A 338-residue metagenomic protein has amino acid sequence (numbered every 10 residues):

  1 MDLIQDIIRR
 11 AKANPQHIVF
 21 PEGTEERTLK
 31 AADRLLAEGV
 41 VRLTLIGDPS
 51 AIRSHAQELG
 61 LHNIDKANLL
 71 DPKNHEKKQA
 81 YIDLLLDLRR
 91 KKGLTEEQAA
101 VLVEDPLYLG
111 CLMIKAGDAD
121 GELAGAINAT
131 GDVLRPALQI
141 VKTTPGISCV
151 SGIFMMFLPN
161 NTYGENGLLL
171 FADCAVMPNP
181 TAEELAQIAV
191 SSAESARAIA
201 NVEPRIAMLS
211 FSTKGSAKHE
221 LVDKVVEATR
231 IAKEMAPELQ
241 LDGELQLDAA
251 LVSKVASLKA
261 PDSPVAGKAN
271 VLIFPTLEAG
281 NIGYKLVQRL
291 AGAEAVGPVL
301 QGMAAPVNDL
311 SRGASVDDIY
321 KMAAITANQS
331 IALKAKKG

Functional and structural regions predicted by a protein language model:
M1-A266, V271-G338: Anion-binding alpha/beta catalytic cores of soluble intermediary-metabolism enzymes, centered on
